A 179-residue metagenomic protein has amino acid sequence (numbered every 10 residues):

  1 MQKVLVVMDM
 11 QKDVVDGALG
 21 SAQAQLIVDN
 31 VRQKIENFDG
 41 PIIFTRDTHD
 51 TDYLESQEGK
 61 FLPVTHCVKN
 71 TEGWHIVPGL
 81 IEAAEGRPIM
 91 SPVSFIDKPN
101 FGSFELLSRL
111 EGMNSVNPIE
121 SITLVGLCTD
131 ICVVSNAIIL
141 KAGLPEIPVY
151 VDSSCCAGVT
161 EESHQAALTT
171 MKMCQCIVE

Functional and structural regions predicted by a protein language model:
M1-F95, V116, Y150, V159 (+2 more regions): Active-site acidic carboxylates
N30-N37, V134-L144: Histidine-anchored nucleotide/phosphate-binding helix
L54-S56, L106-R109, S135-N136, E162-S163: Short, well-ordered secondary-structure micro-motifs
V93, D97-K98, F104: Active-site rim beta-loop-alpha module in soluble metabolic enzymes
I96, N117-A142: Catalytic cysteine-centered active loop of the rhodanese-like fold, especially the PTP/DSP P-loop
I96-D97, I177-E179: Short acidic-hydrophobic, aromatic-tinged amphipathic segments that line or gate anion-handling sites
L107-N117: Short amphipathic alpha-helix with an adjacent loop that forms part of the alpha/beta core around
I122-D130, P148-E161: A short glycine-rich beta-strand->turn/loop micro-motif centered on a GG-aromatic cluster
